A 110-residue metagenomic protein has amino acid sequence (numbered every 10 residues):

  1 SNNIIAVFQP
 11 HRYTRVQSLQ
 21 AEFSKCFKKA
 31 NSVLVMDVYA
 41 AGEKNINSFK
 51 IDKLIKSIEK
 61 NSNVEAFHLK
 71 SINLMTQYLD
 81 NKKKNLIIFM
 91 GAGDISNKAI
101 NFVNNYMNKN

Functional and structural regions predicted by a protein language model:
S1-N110: ATP-dependent carboxylate-amine ligase
